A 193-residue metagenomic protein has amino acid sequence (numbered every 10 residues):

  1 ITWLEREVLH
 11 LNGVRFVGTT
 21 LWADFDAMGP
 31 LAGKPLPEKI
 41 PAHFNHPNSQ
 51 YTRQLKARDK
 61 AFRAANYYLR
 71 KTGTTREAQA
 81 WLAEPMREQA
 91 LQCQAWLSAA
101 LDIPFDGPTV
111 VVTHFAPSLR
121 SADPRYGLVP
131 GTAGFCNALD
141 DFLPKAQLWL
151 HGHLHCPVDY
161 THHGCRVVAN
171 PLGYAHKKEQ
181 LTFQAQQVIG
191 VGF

Functional and structural regions predicted by a protein language model:
T2-L4: A conserved beta-strand/loop element that lines the FAD pocket in flavoprotein oxidoreductases
V8-G18, P108, T161-R166: Beta-strand-turn-beta hairpins that frame and shape the catalytic cleft of phosphate-ester-processing enzymes
V8-L9, L21-W22, A116, H153-H155 (+1 more regions): Catalytic metal-binding/acid-base residues of hydrolase active sites
H10, D102-F105, L143-P144: Flexible, charged surface loops at secondary-structure boundaries
F16, H114, H153, V167: Divalent metal-coordination and catalytic microenvironments
V17-V110, F115-S121, R125-Y126: Active-site-proximal loop/helix segment associated with metal-binding centers of metalloenzymes
V110, L148-W149: Hydrophobic "anchor" residues on beta-strands that sit immediately upstream of conserved functional sites
D123, V129-Q147, L154-F193: Binuclear metal-dependent phosphoesterase catalytic core
